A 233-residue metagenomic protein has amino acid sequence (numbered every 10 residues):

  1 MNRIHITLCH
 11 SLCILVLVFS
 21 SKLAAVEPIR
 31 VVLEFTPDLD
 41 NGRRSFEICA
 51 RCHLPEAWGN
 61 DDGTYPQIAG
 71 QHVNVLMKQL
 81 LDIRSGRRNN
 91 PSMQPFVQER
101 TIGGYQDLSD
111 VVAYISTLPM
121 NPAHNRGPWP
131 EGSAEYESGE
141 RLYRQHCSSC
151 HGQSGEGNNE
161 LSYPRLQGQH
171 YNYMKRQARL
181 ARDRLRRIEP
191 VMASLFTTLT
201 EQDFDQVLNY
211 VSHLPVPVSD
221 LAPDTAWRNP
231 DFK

Functional and structural regions predicted by a protein language model:
N2-L12: Bacterial N-terminal signal peptides that target proteins for export
S20-S21: N-terminal signal peptide c-region/cleavage motif recognized by signal peptidases
A24-F46, G59-T64, S116-L142, V216 (+1 more regions): Electrostatic cytochrome c docking/interface patches
G42, E47-P55, V111, I115 (+5 more regions): The canonical Cys-X-X-Cys-His
F46-C49, Y65, V73, R144 (+3 more regions): Disulfide-stabilized extracellular ectodomain repeats and their linkers
N60-Q67, D82-L118, A123-W129, E160-R165 (+4 more regions): Axial heme c-ligation environment in periplasmic c-type cytochrome domains
P122, R126-G168: Surface-exposed interaction/gating patches
